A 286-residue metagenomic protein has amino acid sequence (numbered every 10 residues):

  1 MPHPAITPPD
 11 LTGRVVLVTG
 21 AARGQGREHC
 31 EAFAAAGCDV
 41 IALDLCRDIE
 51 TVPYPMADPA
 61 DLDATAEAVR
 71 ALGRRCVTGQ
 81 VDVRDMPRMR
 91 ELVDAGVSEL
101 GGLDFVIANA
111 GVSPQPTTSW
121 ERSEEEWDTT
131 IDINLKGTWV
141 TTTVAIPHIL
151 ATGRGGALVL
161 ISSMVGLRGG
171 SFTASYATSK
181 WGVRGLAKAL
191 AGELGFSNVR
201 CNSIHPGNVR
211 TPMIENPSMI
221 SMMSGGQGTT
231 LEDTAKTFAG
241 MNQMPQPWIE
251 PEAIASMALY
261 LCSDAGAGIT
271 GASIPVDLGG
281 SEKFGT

Functional and structural regions predicted by a protein language model:
P2-T7, S113, R168, P245-Q246 (+2 more regions): Short C-terminal tail/terminal secondary-structure segment of NAD(P)H-dependent dehydrogenase/reductase domains
P8-I41, L45-R47: Canonical Rossmann dinucleotide-binding motif of NAD(H)/NADP(H)-dependent dehydrogenases/reductases, specifically
T117-S119, S123-I131, F238: Substrate-binding pocket helix/loop in short-chain dehydrogenase/reductase
T142, S179, A187: Active-site helix of classical SDR
P147, G192-E193, A267: Alpha-helical segment proximal to the catalytic Tyr-Lys
S163: Residue(s) in the substrate-gating loop at a strand-loop-helix junction that position the organic substrate next
G195, R200, I269-G271: Short, small/polar-rich loop/turn modules that mediate ligand/substrate recognition or access, typified
